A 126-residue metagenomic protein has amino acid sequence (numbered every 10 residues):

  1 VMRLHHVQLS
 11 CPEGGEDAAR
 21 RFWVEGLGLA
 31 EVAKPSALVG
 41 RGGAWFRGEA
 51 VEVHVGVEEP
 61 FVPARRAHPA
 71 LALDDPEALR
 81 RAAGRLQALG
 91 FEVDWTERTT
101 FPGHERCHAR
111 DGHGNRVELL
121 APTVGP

Functional and structural regions predicted by a protein language model:
V1-R20, P69-L71, G125-P126: N-terminal beta-strand motif that seeds the catalytic metal site of vicinal oxygen chelate
S10-E52: Core segments of cupin and vicinal oxygen chelate
G15-A18, E77-A82: Short, conserved charged micro-motifs
R21-E25, A82-Q87: Short amphipathic alpha-helices in soluble, non-transmembrane regions that often serve as interface/regulatory elements
E31-A33, H54-V55, E92-T96: A short linear hydrophobic-aromatic micro-motif
L38-G42, P63, T100-E105: Short acidic/glycine-enriched loop/turn segments that link adjacent beta-strands
L89-P126: Vicinal oxygen chelate
